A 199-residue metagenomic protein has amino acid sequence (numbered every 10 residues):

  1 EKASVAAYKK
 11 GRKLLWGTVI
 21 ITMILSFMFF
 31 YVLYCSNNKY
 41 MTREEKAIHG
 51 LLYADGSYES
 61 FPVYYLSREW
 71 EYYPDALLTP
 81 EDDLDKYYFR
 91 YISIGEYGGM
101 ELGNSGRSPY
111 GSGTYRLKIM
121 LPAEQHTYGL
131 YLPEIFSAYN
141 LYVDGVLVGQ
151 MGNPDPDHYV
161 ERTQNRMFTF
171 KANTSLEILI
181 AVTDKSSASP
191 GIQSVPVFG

Functional and structural regions predicted by a protein language model:
E1-K10: N-terminal Lys/Arg-rich, disordered targeting/topogenic segments
K9-A123: Extended carbohydrate-recognition surfaces in non-catalytic/accessory domains of CAZymes and lectin-like proteins
Y65, S112-K118, Q125-G129, N165-M167 (+1 more regions): Intrinsic-disorder/low-complexity, polar/charged segments enriched in Ser/Thr/Lys/Arg/Asp/Glu/Gln
T79, Y139-L141, Q150, S187-S189: Intrinsically disordered, low-complexity acidic/polar segments
Y87-I92, V146-Q164: Solvent-exposed beta-strand/loop surfaces of large extracellular or lumenal domains
Y110-S112, L132-E134, E161-T163: Short solvent-exposed loop/turn micro-motifs enriched in small/polar/acidic residues
I119-D144, I178-V182: Aromatic-lined ligand-binding clefts that engage carbohydrates, nucleic acids, or primary amines
V160-G199: An acidic-aromatic loop/edge-strand motif
